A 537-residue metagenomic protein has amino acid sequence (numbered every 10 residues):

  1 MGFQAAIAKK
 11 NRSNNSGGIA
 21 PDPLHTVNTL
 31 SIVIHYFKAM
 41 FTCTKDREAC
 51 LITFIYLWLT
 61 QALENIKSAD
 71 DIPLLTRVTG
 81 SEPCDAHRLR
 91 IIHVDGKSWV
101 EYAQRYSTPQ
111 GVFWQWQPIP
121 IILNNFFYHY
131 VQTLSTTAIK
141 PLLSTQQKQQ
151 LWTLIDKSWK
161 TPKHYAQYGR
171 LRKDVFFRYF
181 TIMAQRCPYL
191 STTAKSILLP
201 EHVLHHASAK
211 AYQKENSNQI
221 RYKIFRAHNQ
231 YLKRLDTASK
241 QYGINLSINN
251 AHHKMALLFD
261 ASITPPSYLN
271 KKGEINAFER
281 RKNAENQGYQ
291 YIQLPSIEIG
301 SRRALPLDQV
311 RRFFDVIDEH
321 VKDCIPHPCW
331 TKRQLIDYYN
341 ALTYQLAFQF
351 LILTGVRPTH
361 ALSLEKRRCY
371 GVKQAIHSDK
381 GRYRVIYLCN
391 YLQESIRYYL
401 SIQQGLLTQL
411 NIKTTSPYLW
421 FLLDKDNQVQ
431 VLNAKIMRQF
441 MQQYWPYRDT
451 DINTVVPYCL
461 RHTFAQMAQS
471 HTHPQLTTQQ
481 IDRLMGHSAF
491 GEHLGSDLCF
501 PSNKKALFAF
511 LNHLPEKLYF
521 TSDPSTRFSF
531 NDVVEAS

Functional and structural regions predicted by a protein language model:
M1-K9, P21, T29-M40, S68-N125 (+5 more regions): Conserved tyrosine-mediated DNA breakage-rejoining catalytic core shared by Y-recombinases
K9-S81, F177, R303-P358, R461: Basic, Lys/Arg- and aromatic-enriched nucleic-acid-binding interface segment
F37-K45, Q146-I197, E201-H206, I325-N340 (+2 more regions): Short, basic (Lys/Arg/His-rich) helix/loop patches that form interaction surfaces in the mid-to-C-terminal regions
L63-V94, F180-R221, L362-V372, Q480-H487 (+1 more regions): Amphipathic alpha-helical scaffolding segments
S107-R170, Y179, G273-L294, I299-E319 (+2 more regions): Active-site/catalytic core of tyrosine-dependent DNA strand-transfer enzymes
L198-L232, K380, L484-A536: Catalytic-site neighborhood detector that most strongly recognizes the C-terminal catalytic loop/helix of tyrosine
A227-E274: Non-catalytic, alpha-helical, charged scaffold/linker segments that couple or flank catalytic or architectural cores
Q334-Y339, Q349-I352, Y370-P515: Extended, charge-rich low-complexity regions and/or helical-solenoid scaffolds
